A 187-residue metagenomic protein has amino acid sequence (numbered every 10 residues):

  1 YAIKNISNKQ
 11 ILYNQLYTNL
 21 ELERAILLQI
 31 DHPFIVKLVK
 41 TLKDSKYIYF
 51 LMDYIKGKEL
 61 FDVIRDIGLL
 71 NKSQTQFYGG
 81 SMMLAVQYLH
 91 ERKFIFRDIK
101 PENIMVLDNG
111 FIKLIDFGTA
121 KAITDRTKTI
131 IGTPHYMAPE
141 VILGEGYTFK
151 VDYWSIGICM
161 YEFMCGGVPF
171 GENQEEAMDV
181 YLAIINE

Functional and structural regions predicted by a protein language model:
Y1-N8: Glycine-rich ATP phosphate-binding loop
K40-T41: A short, aromatic-enriched beta-strand patch in the conserved N-lobe beta-sheet of the protein kinase catalytic domain
K46-E59: Conserved short submotifs of the Hanks-type protein kinase catalytic core that shape the nucleotide-binding pocket
F61-L70: AlphaC helix of the protein kinase catalytic domain
Y78-G79: Activation segment signature within eukaryotic-like protein kinase domains
D152: Conserved catalytic-loop aspartate of Hanks-type protein kinases
